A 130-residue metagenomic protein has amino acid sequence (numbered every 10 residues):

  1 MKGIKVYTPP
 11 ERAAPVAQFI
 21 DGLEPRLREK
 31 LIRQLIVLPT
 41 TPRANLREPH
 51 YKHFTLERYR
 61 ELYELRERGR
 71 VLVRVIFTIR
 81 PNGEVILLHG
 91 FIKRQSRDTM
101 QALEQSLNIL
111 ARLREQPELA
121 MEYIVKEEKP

Functional and structural regions predicted by a protein language model:
M1-L72, P81-V85, I92-P130: Basic, Lys/Arg-enriched alpha-helical interface segments
